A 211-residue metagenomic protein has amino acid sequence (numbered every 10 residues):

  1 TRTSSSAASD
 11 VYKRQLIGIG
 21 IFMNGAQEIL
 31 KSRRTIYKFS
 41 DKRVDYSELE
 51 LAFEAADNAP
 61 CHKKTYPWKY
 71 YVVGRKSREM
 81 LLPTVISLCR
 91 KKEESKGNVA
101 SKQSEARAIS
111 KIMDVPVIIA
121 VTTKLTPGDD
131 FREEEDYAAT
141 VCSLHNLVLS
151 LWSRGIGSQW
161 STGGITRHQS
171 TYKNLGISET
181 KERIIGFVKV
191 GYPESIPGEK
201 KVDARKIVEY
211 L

Functional and structural regions predicted by a protein language model:
T1-Q15: Single conserved hydrophobic/aromatic residue that forms the stacking wall/gate of nucleotide- or nucleobase-binding
S4, D45, D136-T140: Short, conserved glycine- and acidic-residue-centered signature motifs in active-site or ligand-binding loops
I19-D114, L211: N-terminal amphipathic, basic helical "cap/leader" segment at the start of enzyme domains
A26-T35, T180, I184-L211: C-terminal helix-cap and adjacent tail motif
A56, I119, L125-K173: Small-aliphatic-rich amphipathic alpha-helix that forms the alpha element of a beta-alpha
R75-S77, K124-L125, G191-S195: Short loop segments at secondary-structure junctions
P116-A120, G186: Structural motif
T171-R183: Short, electropositive alpha-helical surface patch
